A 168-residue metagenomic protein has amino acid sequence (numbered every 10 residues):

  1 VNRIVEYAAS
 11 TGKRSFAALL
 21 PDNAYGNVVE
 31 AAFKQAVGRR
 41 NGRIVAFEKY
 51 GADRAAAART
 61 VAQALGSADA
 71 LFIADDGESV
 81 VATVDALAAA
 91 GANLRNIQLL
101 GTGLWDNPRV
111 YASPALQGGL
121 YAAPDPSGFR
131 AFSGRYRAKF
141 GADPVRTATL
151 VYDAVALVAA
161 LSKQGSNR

Functional and structural regions predicted by a protein language model:
V1-R168: Extracytosolic ligand-binding ectodomains
